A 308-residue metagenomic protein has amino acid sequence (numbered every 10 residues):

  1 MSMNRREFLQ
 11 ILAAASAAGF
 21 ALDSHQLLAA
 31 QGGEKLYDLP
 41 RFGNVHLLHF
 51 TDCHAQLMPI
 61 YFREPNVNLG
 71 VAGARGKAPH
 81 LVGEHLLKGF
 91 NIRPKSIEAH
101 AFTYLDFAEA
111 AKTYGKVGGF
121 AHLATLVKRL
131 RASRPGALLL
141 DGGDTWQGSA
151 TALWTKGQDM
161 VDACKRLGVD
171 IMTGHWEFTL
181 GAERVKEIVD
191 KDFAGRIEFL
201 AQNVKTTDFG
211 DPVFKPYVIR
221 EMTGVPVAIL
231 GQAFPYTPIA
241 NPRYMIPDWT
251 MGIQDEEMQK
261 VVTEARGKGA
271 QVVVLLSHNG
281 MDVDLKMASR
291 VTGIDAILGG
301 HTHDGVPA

Functional and structural regions predicted by a protein language model:
M3-A13, G19-A308: Acidic, metal/ion-coordinating pockets
